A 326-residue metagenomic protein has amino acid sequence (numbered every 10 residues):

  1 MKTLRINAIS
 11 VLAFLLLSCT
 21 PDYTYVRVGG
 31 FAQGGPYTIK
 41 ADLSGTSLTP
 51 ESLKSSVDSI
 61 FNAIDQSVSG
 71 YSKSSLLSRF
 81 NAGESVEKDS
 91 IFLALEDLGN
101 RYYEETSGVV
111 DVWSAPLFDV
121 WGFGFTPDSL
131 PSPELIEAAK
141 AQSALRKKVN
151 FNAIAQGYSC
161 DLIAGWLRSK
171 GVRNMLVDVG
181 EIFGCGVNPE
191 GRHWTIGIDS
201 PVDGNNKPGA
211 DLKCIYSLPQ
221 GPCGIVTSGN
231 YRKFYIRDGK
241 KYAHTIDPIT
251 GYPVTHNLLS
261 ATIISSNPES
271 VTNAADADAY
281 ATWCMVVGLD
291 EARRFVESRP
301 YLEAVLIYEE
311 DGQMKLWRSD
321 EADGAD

Functional and structural regions predicted by a protein language model:
K2-N7, L17-D326: Mature catalytic core of soluble alpha/beta enzymes
